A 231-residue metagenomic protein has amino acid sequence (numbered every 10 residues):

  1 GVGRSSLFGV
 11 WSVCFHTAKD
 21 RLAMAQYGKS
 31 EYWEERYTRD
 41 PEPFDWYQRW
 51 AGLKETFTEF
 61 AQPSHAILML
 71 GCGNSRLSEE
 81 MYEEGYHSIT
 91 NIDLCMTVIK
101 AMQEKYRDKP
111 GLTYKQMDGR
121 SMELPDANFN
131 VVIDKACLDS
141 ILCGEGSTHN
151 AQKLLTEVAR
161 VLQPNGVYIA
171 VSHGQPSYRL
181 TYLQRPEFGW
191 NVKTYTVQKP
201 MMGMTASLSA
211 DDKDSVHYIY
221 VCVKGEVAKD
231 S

Functional and structural regions predicted by a protein language model:
W11-A51: N-terminal, positively charged/glycine-rich alpha-helical extensions of SAM-dependent methyltransferases
D45-H65, R76, E80: Conserved alpha-helix/loop element of class I SAM-dependent methyltransferases that forms part of the SAM/SAH-binding
A66-M122: Class I SAM-dependent methyltransferase SAM/SAH-binding core
R120-V132: A short acidic, Gly/Pro-enriched loop at the edge of an enzyme's catalytic core that lines a small-molecule cofactor
N130-T148: A short SAM/SAH-binding and catalytic strip from SAM-dependent methyltransferases
T148-P164: A short glycine-rich, Lys/Arg-flanked "PGG" loop and its adjoining helix->strand segment in the class I
P164-S172: Conserved beta-strand signature within the Rossmann-like core of class I S-adenosyl-L-methionine
S177-S231: Class I S-adenosyl-L-methionine
